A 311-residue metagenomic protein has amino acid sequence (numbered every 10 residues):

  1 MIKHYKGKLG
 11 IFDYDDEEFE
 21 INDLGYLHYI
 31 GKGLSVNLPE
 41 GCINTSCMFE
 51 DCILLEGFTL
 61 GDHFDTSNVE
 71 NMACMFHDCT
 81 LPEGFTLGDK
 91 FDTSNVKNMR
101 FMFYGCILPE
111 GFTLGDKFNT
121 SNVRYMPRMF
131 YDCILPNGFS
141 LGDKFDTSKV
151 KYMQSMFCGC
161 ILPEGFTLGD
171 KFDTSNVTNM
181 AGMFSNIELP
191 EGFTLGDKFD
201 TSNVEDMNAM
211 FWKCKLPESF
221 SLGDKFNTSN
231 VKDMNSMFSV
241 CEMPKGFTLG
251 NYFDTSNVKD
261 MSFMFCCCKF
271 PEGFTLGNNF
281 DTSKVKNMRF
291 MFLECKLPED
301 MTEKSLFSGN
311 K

Functional and structural regions predicted by a protein language model:
M1-K311: Negatively charged
